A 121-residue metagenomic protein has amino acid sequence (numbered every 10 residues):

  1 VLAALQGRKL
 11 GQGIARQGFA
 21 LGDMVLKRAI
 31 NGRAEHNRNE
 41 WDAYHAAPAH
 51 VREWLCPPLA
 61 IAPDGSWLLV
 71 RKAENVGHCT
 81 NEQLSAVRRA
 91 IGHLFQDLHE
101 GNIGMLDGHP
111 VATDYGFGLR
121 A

Functional and structural regions predicted by a protein language model:
V1-L5, L84: Short, basic/low-complexity N-terminal boundary segments at the transition from targeting/disordered tails
L5-A49: ATP-binding glycine-rich loop module of kinase domains
K9-G11, P58-I61, F95-D97: Short beta-strand
F19-D23, K72, L106: Active-site beta-strand termini and strand-to-loop segments that position acidic
M24, L68, V111-T113: Protein kinase-like catalytic core scaffold
I30-G32, A46-V87: Conserved structural core of kinase catalytic domains
A86-L94: Protein kinase catalytic-loop region centered on the HRD/HxD motif
Q96-A121: Catalytic activation segment of kinase domains across protein kinase-like and atypical kinase folds
